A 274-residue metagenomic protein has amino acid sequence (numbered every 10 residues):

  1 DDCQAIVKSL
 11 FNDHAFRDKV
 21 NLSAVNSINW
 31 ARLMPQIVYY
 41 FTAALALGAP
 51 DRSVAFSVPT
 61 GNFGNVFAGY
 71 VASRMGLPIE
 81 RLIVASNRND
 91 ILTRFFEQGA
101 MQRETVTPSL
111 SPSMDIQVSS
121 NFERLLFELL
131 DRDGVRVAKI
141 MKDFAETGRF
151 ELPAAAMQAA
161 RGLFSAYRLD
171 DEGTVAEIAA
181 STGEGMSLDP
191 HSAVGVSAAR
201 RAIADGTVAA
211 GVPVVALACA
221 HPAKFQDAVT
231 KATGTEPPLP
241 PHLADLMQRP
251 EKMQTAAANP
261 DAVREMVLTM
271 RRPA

Functional and structural regions predicted by a protein language model:
D1-A274: PLP-dependent amino-acid enzyme catalytic core
